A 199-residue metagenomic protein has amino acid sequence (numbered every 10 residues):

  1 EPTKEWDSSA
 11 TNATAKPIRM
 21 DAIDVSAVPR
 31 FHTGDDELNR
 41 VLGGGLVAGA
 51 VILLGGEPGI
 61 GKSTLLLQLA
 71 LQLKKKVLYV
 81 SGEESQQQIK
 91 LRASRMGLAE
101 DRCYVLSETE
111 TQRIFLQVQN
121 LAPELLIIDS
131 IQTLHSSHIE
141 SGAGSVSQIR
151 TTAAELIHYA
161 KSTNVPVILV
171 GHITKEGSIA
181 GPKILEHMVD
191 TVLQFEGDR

Functional and structural regions predicted by a protein language model:
E1-I52, Q72, K76: Detector for small/aliphatic-rich hydrophobic stretches
T3-W6, A10-M20, Q119-L121, Q132 (+2 more regions): Conserved P-loop NTPase
A13, V28-D35, G59, G82 (+3 more regions): Conserved phosphate/pyrophosphate-binding and hydrolysis machinery centered on Walker-type P-loop NTPases, extending
R30, G43-G45, P58, Q117-V118 (+2 more regions): Replace "in large, NTP-powered and nucleic-acid-processing enzymes" with "in large, NTP-powered factors and other
V41, I89, D129, G171 (+1 more regions): Residue-level signature of catalytic and energy-coupling elements of molecular machines, predominantly ATP/GTP-dependent
V47-G49, G56-I60, T64-E155: Conserved inter-motif catalytic segment of the P-loop NTP-binding fold
L53, Y79, I127, L169 (+1 more regions): Structured core elements
A154-R199: Phosphate-binding/switch region of NTP-binding enzymes
